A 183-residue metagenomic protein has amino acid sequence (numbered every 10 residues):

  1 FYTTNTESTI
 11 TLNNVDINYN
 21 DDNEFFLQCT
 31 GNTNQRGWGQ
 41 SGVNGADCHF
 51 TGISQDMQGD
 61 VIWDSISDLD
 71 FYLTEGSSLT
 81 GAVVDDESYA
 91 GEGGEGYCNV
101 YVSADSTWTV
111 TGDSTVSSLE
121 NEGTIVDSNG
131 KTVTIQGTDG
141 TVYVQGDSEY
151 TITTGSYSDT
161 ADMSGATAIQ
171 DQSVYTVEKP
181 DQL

Functional and structural regions predicted by a protein language model:
F1-L183: Long, low-complexity, polar and repeat-rich extracellular regions of very large Gram-negative surface proteins
